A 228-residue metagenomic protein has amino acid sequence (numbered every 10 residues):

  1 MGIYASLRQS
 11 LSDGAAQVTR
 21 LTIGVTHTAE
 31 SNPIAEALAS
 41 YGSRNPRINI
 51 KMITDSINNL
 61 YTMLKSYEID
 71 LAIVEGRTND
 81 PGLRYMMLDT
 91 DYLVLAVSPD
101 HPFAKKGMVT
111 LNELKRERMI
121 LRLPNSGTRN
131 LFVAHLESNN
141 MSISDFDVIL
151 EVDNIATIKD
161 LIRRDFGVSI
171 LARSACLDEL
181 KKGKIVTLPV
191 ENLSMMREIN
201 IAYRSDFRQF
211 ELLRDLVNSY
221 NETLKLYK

Functional and structural regions predicted by a protein language model:
M1-D13, R214, N221-T223: Alpha-helical "hinge/linker" immediately C-terminal to small N-terminal DNA-binding modules
A15, G82-L93, V97-I120, P124: Flexible hinge/capping segments at coil-to-helix
Q17-P81: Central regulatory/effector-binding core of bacterial HTH transcription factors
R20-V25, A72, A96, I120 (+2 more regions): Short, well-ordered beta-strand segments
A29, P33, V186-K228: A late-sequence structural motif
S56-Y61, K65-I69, V74-E75, E137-V186: Hydrophobic hinge/microswitch elements
R84-V94, D147, C176, K181-M195: Short beta-strand->loop
M119-N140, F210, V217, Y227: Secondary-structure junction motif
